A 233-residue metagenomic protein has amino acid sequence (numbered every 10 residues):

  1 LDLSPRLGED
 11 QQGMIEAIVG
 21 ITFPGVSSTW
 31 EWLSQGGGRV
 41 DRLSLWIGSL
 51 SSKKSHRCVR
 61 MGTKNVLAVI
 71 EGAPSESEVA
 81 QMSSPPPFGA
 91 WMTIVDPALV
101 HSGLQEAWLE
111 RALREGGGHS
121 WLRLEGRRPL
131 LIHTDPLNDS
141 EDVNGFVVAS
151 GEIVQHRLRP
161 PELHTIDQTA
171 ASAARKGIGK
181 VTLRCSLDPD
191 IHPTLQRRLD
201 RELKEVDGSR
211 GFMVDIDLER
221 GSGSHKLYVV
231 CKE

Functional and structural regions predicted by a protein language model:
L1-E233: SAM-dependent transferase fold signal centered on methyltransferase-like domains, encompassing both Class I
